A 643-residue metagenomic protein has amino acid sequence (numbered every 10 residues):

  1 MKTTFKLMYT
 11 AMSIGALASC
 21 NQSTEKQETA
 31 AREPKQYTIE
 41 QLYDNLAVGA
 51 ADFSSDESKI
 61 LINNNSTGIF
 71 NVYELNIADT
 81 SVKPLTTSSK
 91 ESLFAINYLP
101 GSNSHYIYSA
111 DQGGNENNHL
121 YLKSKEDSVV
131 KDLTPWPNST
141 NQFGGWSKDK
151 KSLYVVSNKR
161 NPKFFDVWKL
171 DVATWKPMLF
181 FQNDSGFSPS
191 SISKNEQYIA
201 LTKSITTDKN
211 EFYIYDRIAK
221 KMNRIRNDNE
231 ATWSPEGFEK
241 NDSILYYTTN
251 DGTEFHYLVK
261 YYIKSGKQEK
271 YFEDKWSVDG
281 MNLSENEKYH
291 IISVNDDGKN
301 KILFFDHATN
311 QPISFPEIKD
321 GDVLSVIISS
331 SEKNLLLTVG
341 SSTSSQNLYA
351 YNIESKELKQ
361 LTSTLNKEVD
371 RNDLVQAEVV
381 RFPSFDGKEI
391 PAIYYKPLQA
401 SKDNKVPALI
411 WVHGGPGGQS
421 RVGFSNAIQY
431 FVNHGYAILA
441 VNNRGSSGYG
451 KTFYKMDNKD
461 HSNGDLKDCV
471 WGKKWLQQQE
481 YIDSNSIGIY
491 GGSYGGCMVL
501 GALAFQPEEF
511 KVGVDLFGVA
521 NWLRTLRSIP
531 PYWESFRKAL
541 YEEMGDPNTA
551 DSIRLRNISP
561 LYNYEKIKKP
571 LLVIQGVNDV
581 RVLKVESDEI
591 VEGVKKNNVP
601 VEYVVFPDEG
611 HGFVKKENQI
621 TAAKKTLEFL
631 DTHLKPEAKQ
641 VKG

Functional and structural regions predicted by a protein language model:
M1-E33, G643: Bacterial Sec-dependent N-terminal signal peptides
C20, N45-N63, K90-A110, L120 (+10 more regions): Conserved beta-propeller blade repeats
K26-Q36, N63-P84, S104-H105, D111-K131 (+8 more regions): Beta-propeller blade-edge and WD-like acidic-aromatic loop motif
P34, Y43, N282-E287, I292-S293 (+9 more regions): Extracellular/periplasmic ectodomains of large secreted or surface enzymes and adhesion receptors
L75, Y215, T248, Y261 (+15 more regions): Generic beta-strand/beta-sheet core signal
N117-H119, D166, E211, Y257 (+7 more regions): Short, solvent-exposed loop/turn and secondary-structure capping segments
E357, T362-N485, Y490-S493, A520 (+1 more regions): Cap/lid segment of the alpha/beta-hydrolase catalytic domain
N443-G643: Active-site-proximal cap/loop segments of hydrolase catalytic domains
